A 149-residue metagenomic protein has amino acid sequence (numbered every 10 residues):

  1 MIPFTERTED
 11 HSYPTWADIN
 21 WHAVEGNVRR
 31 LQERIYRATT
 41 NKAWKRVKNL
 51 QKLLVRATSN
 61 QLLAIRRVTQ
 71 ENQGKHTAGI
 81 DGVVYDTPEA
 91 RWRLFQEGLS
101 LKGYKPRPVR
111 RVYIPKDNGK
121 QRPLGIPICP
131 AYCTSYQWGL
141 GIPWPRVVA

Functional and structural regions predicted by a protein language model:
M1-N41, K45, N49: Charged, compositionally biased N-terminal leader segments and the immediate start of the first structured element
L31, I35, T39-A149: Conserved pre-catalytic core of RNA-dependent polymerases
